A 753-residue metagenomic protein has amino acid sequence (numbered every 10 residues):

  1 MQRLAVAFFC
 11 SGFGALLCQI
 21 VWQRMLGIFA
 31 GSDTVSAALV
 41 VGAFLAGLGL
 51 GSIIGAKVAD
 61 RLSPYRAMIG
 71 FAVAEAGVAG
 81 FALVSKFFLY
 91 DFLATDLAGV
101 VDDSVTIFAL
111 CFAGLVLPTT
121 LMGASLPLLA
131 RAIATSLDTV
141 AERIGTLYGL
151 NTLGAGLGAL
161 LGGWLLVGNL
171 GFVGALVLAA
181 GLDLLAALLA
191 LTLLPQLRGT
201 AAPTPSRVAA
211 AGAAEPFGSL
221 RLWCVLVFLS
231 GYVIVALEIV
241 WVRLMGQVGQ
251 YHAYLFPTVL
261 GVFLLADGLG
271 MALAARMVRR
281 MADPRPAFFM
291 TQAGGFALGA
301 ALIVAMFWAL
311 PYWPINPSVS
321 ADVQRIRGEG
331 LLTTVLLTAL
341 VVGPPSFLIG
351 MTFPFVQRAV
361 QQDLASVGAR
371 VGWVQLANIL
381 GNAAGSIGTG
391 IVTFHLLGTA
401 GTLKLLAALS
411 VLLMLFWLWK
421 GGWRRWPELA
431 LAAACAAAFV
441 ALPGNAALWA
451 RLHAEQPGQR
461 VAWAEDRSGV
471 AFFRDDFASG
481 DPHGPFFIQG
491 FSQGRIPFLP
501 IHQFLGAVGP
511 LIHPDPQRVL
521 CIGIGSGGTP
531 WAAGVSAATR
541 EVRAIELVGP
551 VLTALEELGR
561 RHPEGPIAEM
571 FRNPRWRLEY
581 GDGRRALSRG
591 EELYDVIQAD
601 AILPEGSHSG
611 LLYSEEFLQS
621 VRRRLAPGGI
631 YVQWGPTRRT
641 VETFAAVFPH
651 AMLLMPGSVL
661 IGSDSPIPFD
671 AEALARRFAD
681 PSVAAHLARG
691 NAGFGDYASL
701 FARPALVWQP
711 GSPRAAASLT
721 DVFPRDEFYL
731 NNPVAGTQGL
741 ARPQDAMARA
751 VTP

Functional and structural regions predicted by a protein language model:
M1-R676, Y729-P753: Alpha-helical transmembrane segments of multi-pass membrane proteins
D670-P753: SAM/dcSAM-binding transferase cores
